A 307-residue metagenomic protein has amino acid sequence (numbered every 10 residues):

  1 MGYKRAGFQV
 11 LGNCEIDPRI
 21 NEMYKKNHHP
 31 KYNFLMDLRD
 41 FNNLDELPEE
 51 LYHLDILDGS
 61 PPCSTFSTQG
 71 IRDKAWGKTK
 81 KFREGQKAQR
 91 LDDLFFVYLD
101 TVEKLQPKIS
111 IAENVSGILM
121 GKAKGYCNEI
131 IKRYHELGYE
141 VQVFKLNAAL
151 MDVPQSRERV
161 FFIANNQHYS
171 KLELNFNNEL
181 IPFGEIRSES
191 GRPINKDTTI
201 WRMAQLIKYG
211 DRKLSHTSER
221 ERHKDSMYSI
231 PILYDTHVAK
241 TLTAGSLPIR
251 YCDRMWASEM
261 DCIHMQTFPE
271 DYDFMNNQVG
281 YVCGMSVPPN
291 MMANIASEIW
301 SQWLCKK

Functional and structural regions predicted by a protein language model:
M1-D40: SAM cofactor-binding core of SAM-dependent methyltransferases, primarily the Rossmann-like beta-alpha-beta module
M1-R5, K26, D100-E103, K132 (+2 more regions): Short, well-ordered alpha-helices that flank and scaffold nucleotide-derived cofactor binding pockets
N13, L35, D58, I111-A112: Generic enzyme active-site microenvironment
I16-Y32, I56, P154-N166: Accessory recognition modules or surfaces
K26-P62: Short, structured active-site "lid" loops
L44-L54, S64-Y234: Class I S-adenosyl-L-methionine
I200-K307: C-terminal target-recognition/interaction regions appended to catalytic cores
